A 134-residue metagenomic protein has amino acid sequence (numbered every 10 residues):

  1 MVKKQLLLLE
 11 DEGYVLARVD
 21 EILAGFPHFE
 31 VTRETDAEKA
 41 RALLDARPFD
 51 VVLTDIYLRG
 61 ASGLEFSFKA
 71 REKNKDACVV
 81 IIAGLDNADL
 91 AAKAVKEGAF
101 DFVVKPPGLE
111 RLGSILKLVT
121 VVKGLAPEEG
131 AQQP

Functional and structural regions predicted by a protein language model:
E10: Conserved acidic carboxylate
G13-T32: Two-component/phosphorelay signaling modules centered on CheY-like receiver
R33-V51: Acidic, metal-coordinating helix/loop segments flanking the phosphotransfer/catalytic sites of two-component signaling
D36, S62-E65: Acidic catalytic/metal-coordinating carboxylates
D55, A83: Active-site residues of response regulator receiver
L64-D76: Short amphipathic alpha-helix used as the core "switch/output" element in two-component signaling
D89, P107-K117: C-terminal output helix
